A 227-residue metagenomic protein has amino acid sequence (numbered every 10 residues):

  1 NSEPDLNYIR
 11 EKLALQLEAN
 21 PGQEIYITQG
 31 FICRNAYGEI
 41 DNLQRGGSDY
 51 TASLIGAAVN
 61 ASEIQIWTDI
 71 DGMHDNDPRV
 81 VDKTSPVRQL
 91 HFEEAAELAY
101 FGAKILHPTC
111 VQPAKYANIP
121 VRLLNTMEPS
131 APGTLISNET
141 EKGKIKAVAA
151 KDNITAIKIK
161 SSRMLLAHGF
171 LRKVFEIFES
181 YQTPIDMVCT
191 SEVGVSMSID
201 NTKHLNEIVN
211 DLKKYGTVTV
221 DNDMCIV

Functional and structural regions predicted by a protein language model:
N1-V111, S198: Nucleotide/pyrophosphate-binding catalytic subdomain
R34, S130, L166: Short, acidic Gly/Pro/Ser/Thr-rich loop/turn segments
E63-W67, V121-L123, D186-M187: Short hydrophobic alpha-helical runs that function as membrane-insertion/retention elements
I70-D71, M127-E128, E192: Conserved beta-strand edge residues that scaffold enzyme active sites
F92, A96-S137, E141-R163: A conserved active-site cap/scaffold subdomain adjacent to cofactor or substrate pockets
T134-V227: A conserved regulatory-domain signal marking ACT and ACT-like small-molecule sensing domains and adjacent regulatory
